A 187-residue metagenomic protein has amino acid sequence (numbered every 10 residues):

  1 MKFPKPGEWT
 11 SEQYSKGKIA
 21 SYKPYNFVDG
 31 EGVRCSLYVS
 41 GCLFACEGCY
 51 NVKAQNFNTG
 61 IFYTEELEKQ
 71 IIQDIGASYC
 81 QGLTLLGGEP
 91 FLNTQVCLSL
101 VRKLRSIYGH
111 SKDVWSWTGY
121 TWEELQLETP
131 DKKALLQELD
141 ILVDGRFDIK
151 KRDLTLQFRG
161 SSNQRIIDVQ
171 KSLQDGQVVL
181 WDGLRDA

Functional and structural regions predicted by a protein language model:
M1-Y38, N51-N56, V178, G183: N-terminal [4Fe-4S]-dependent radical SAM core
T10, S15-A20, V33, N51-S116 (+1 more regions): Conserved Radical SAM active-site core
R34-C49, E89: Cysteine-centered iron-sulfur cluster-binding motifs in ferredoxin-type domains/subunits of redox enzymes
D74-L85, Y108, K112-D113, V143-I149 (+1 more regions): Conserved C-terminal portion of the radical SAM core fold that forms the substrate/S-adenosylmethionine-binding
N93-R105, R152-A187: P-loop/Walker A phosphate-binding loop and immediately adjacent motor/lid segment at beta-alpha junctions
T121-E123, F147-K150: Short Gly/Pro-enriched loop/turn and capping motifs at secondary-structure junctions
D140: Receiver (REC) domain switch/active-site residues of two-component response regulators
